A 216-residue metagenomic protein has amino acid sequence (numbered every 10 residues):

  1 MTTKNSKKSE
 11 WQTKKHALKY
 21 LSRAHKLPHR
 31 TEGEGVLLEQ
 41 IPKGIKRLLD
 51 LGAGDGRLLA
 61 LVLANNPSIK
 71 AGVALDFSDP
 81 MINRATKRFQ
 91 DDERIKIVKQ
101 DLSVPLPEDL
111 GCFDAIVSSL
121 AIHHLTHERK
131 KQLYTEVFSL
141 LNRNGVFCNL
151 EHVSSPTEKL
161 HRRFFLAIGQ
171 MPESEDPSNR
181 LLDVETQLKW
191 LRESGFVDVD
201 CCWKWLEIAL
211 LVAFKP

Functional and structural regions predicted by a protein language model:
M1-P42, R57: Conserved class I S-adenosyl-L-methionine
L38, A60-L63, F138: A structural alpha-helix within SAM-dependent methyltransferase catalytic domains
L49, D55-V104: Class I SAM-dependent methyltransferase SAM/SAH-binding core
P107-I116: A short acidic, Gly/Pro-enriched loop at the edge of an enzyme's catalytic core that lines a small-molecule cofactor
S118-I122, L150: Residues lining the SAM
K131-R143: A short glycine-rich, Lys/Arg-flanked "PGG" loop and its adjoining helix->strand segment in the class I
L150-S194, V199-C201: C-terminal alpha-helical "lid/dimerization" subdomain adjacent to the S-adenosyl-L-methionine
V197-P216: Core SAM-dependent methyltransferase catalytic element
